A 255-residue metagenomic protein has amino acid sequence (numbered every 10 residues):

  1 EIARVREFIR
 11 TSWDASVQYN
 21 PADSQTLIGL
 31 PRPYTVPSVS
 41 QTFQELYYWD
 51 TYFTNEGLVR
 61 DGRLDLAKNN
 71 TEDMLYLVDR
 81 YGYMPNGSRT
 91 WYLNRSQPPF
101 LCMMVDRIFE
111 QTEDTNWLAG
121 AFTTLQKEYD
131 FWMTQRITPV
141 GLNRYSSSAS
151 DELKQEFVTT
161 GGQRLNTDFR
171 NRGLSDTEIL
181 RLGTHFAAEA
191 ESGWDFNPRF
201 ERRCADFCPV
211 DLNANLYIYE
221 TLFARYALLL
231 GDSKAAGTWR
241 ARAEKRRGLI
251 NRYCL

Functional and structural regions predicted by a protein language model:
E1-L255: Acidic, mature catalytic/reactive cores of soluble proteins
